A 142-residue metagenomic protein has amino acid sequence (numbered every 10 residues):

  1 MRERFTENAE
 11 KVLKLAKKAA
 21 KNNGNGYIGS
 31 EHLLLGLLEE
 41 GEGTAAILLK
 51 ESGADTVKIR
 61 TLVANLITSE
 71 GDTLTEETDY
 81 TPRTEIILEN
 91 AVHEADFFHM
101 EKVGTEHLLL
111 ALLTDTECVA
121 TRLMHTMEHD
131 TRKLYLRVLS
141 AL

Functional and structural regions predicted by a protein language model:
M1-L142: Histone-fold recognition with a strong bias for associated Lys/Arg-rich disordered tails
